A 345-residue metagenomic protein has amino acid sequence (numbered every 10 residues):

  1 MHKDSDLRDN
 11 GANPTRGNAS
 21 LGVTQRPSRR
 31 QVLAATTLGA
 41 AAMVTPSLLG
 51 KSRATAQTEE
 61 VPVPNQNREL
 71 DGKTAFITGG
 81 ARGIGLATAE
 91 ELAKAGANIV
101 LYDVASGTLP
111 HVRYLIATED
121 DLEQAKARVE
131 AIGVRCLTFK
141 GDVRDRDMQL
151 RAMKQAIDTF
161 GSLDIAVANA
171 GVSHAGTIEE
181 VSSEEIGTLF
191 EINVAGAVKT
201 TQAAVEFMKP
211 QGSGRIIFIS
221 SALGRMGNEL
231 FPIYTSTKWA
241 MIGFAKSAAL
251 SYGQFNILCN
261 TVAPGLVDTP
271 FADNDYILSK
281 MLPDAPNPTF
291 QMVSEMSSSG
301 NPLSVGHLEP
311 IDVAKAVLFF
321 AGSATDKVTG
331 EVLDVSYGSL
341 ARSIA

Functional and structural regions predicted by a protein language model:
M1-S28, S52-Q57: N-terminal secretory signal peptides
G22, L33, A40-F160, H174 (+1 more regions): Short-chain dehydrogenase/reductase
P62, M226, V317-F319, T329-A345: Short C-terminal tail/terminal secondary-structure segment of NAD(P)H-dependent dehydrogenase/reductase domains
T177-I178, E185-F190, S297: Substrate-binding pocket helix/loop in short-chain dehydrogenase/reductase
T201, T237, A245: Active-site helix of classical SDR
S221: Residue(s) in the substrate-gating loop at a strand-loop-helix junction that position the organic substrate next
G253, L258, V328-G330: Short, small/polar-rich loop/turn modules that mediate ligand/substrate recognition or access, typified
